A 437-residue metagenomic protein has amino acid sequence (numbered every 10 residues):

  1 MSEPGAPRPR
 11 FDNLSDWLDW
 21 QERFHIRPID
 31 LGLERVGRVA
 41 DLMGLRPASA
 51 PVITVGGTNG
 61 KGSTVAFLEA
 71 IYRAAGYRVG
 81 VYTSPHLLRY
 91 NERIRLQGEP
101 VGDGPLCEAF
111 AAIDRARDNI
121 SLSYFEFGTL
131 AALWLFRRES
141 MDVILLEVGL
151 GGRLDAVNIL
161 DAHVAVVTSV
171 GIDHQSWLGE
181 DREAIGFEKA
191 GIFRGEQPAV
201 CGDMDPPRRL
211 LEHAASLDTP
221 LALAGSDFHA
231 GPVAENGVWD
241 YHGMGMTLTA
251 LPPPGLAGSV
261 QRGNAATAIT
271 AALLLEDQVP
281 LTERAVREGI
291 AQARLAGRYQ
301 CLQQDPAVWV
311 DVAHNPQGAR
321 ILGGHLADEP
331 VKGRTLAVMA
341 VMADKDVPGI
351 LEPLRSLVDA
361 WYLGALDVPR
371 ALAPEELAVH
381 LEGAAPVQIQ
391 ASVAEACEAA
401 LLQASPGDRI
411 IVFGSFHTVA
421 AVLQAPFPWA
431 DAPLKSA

Functional and structural regions predicted by a protein language model:
M1-R27: Charged, amphipathic alpha-helical linker segments immediately N-terminal to NTP-binding catalytic cores
N13-D16, R27-I29, L33-A48, A74-L160 (+1 more regions): ATP-dependent carboxylate-amine ligase catalytic core
P51, R138, V143-L146, D155-V166 (+3 more regions): Nucleotide phosphate-binding/pyrophosphate-handling subdomain across enzymes that bind or process nucleotide phosphates
V55, S63-G80: A conserved segment at the C-terminal end of the G1
Y82, C201-D203, A215-A234, G255-G258 (+6 more regions): Beta-strand->loop->alpha-helix junctions that form or flank phosphate-binding loops in nucleotide-handling enzymes
I120, D142-E147, A162-A250, A265-R287: Acidic, Mg2+-coordinating active-site environments of NTP-dependent enzymes
V200, M204-R209, H213-A222, V233 (+3 more regions): C-terminal helical cap/extension that packs against the catalytic core of soluble nucleotide-cofactor enzymes
L366-R370, D431-A437: Short, flexible loop segments at boundaries between secondary-structure elements
